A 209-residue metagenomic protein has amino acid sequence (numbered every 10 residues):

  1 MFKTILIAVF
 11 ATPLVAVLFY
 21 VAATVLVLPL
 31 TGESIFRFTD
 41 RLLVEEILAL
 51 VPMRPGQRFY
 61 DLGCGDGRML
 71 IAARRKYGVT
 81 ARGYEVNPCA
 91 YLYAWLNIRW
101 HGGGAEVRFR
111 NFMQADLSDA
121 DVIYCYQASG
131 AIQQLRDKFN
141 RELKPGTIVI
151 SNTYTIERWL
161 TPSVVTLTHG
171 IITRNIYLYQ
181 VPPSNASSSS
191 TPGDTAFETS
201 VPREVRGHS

Functional and structural regions predicted by a protein language model:
M1-R54: S-adenosyl-L-methionine
G56-G65: Conserved class I S-adenosyl-L-methionine
G67-I71: Glycine-rich SAM-binding Motif I of class I
T80-E85: Conserved SAM-binding motif I beta-strand of class I
A94: Conserved SAM-binding loop
H101-F112: Conserved SAM-binding strand-loop segment of SAM-dependent methyltransferases
A120-Q134: A short SAM/SAH-binding and catalytic strip from SAM-dependent methyltransferases
A131-S188, G193-F197: C-terminal substrate-binding/active-site "lid" region of AdoMet-derived donor-dependent transferases
